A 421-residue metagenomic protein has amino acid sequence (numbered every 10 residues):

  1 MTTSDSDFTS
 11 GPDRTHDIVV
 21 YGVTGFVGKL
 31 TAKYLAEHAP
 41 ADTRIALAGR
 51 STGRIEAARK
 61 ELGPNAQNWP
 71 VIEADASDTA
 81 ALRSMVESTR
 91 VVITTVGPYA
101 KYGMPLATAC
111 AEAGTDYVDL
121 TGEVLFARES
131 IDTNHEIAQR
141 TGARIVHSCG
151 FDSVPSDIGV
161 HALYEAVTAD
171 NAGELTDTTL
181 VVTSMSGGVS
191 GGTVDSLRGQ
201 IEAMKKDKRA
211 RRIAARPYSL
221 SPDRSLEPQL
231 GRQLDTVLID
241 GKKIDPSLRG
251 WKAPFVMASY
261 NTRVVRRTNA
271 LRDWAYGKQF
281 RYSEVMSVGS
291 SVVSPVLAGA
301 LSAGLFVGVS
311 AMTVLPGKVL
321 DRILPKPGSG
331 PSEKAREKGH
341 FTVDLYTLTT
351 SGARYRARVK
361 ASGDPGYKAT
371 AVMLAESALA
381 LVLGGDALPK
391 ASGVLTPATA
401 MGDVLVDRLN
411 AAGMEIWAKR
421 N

Functional and structural regions predicted by a protein language model:
T2-G11, E165-N421: C-terminal catalytic/substrate-binding lobe primarily of soluble NAD(P)-dependent oxidoreductases
D17, R90-V91, D116, Y355: Structural motif
I18-A36: N-terminal Rossmann NAD(P)H-binding glycine-rich loop of SDR-like oxidoreductase domains
Y34-D42, R272-W274: A short, Lys/Arg-enriched amphipathic alpha-helix followed by its capping loop at the start of a domain
P40-R54: Conserved glycine-rich Rossmann-like NAD(P)H-binding loop of the short-chain dehydrogenase/reductase
L62-D78: Rossmann-fold cofactor-recognition segment
E73-T89, T95-K101: Conserved Rossmann-fold cofactor-binding substructure of NAD(P)-dependent oxidoreductases
P98-Y218, R267: Glycine-/Pro-rich loop/turn segments that contact NAD(P) or position catalytic residues in Rossmann-like domains
